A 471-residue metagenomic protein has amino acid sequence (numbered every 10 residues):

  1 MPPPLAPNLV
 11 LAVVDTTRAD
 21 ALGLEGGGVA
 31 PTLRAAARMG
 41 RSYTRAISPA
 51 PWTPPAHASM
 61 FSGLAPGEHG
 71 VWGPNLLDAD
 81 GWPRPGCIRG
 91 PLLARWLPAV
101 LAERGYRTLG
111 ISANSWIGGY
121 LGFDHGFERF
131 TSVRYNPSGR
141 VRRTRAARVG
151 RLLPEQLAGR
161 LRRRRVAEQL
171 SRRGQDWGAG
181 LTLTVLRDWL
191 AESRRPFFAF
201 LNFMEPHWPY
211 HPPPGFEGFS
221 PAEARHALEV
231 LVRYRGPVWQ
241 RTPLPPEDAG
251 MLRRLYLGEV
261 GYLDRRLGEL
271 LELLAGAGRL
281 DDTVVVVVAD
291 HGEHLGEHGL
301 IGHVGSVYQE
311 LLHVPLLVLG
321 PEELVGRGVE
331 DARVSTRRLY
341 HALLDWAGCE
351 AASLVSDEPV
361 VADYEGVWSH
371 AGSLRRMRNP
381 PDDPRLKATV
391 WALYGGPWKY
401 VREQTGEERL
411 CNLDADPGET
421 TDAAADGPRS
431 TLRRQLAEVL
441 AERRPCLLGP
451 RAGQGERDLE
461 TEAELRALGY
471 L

Functional and structural regions predicted by a protein language model:
M1-L471: Catalytic domains that recognize anionic headgroups
